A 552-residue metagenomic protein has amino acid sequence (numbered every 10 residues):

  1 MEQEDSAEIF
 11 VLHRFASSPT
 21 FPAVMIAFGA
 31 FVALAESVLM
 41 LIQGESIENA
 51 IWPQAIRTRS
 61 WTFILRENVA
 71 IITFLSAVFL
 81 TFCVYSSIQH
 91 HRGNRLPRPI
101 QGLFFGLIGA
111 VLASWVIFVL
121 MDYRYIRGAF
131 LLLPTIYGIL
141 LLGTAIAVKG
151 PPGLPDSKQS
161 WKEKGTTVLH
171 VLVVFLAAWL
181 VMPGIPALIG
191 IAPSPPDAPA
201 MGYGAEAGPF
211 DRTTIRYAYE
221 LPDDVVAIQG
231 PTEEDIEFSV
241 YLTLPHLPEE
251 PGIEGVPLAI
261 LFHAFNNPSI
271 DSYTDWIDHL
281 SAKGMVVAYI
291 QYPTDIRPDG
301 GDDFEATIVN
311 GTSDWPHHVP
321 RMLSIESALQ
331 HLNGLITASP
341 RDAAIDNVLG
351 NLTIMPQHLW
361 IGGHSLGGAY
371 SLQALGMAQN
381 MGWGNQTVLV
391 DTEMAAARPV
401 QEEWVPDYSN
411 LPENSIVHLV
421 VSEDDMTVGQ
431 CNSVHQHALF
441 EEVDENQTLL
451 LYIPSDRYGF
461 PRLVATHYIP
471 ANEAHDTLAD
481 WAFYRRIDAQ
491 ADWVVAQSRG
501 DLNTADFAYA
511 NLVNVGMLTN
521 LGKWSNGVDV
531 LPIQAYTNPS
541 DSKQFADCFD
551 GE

Functional and structural regions predicted by a protein language model:
A35-T58, S87-H91, A113-G128: Juxtamembrane "helix-exit" motif on the non-cytosolic side of transmembrane helices
L131-F175: Cytosolic-side transmembrane helix boundary signature
P183-E254: N-terminal cap/lid segment of alpha/beta-hydrolase-fold proteins
I253-A264, D278: Short beta-strand element of the alpha/beta-hydrolase
D271-Y289: Short amphipathic alpha-helix adjacent to the substrate-entry channel of hydrolases
T307-L352, Q373: Alpha/beta-hydrolase active-site loop
G362-S371: Gly/Ala-rich beta-loop-alpha elbow adjacent to hydrolase catalytic centers
G384-Y458: The feature captures the conserved acid-bearing segment of alpha/beta-hydrolase catalytic domains
